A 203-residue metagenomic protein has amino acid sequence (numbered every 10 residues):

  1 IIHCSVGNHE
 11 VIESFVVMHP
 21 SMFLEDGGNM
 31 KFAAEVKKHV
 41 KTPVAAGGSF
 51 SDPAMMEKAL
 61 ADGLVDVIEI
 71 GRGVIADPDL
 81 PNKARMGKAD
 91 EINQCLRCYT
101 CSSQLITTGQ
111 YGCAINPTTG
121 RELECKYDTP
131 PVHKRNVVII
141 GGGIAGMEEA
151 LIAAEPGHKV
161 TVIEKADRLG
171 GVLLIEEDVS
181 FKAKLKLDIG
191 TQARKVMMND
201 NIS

Functional and structural regions predicted by a protein language model:
I1-I140, I144, E148-V160, R168: Flavin-dependent oxidoreductase catalytic cores
E35-P43, Q192-S203: A structural motif corresponding to the C-terminal end of an alpha-helix and its immediate exit/capping segment
I139-N199: Beta1-alpha1 glycine-rich phosphate/pyrophosphate-binding loop at the start of Rossmann-like nucleotide-binding domains
